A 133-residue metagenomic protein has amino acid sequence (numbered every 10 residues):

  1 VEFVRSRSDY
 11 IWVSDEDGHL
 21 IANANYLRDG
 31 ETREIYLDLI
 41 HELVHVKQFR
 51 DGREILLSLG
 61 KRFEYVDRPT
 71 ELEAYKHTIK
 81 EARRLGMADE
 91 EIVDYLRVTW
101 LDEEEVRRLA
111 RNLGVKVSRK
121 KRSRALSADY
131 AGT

Functional and structural regions predicted by a protein language model:
E2-R33: Active-site scaffold of zinc-dependent metalloenzymes
Y10-I11, K47-Q48, E54-S58, T99-W100: Short catalytic/ligand-binding loop motif for oxyanion handling, primarily in non-cytosolic enzymes, centered on
R33, Y65-D67, T78-T133: Long, well-structured alpha-helical subdomains associated with metal-dependent extracellular/ecto-lumenal hydrolases
R33-L37, F49-L72: Post-HEXXH active-site segment of zinc metalloproteases
I40-Q48: Short active-site segment of divalent metal-dependent hydrolases/proteases that encodes the spacing between
L43, G60, Y95-V98: Short, surface-exposed, charged/polar-biased interaction segments
Y75: Short, conserved alpha-helix that lines the donor NDP-sugar binding/gating region of sugar-transfer enzymes
